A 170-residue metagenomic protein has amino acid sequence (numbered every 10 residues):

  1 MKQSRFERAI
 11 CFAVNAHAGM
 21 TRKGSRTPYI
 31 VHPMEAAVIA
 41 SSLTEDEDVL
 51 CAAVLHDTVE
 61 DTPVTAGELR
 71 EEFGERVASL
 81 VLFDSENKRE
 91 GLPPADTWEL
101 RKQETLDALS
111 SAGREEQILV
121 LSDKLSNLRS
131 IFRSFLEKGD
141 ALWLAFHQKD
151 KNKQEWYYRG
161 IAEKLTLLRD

Functional and structural regions predicted by a protein language model:
M1-D170: Active-site helical microenvironments for divalent-metal-assisted chemistry
